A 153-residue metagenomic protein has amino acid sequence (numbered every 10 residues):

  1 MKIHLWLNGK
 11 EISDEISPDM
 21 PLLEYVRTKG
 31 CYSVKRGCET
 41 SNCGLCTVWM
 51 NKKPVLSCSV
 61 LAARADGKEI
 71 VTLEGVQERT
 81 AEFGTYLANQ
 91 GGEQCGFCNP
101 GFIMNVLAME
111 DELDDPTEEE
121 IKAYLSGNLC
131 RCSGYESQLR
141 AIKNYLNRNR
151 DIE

Functional and structural regions predicted by a protein language model:
M1-E153: Signature of N-terminal electron-transfer/Fe-S-associated modules in redox systems
